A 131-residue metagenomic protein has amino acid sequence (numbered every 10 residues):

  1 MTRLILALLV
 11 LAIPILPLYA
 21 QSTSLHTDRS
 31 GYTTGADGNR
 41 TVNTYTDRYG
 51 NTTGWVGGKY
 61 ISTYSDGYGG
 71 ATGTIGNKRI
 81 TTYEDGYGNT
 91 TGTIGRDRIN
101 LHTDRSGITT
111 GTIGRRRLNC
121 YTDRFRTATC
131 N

Functional and structural regions predicted by a protein language model:
M1-L4: Positively charged n-region of N-terminal signal peptides that target proteins for export
V10-P14: Hydrophobic alpha-helical transmembrane segments of integral membrane proteins, especially lipid-exposed positions
I15-A20: Sec/Tat signal peptide C-region and signal peptidase I cleavage site
Q21-N131: Repetitive, compositionally biased segments used for assembly/scaffolding
